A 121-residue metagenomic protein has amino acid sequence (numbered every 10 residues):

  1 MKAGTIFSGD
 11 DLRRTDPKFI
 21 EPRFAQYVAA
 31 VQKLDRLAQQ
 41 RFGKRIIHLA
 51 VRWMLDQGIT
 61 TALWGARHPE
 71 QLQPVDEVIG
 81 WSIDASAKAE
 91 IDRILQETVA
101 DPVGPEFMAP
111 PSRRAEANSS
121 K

Functional and structural regions predicted by a protein language model:
M1, W53, H68: Glycine-rich beta-alpha junction loops
M1-D10: Short, flexible, mixed-charge acidic loops at enzyme active sites
G9-R41, Q57-T60, P69, Q73-K121: Terminal-tail/helix-coil boundary detector
A38-R52: Acyl activation and transfer enzymes in specialized metabolism, enriched for ANL adenylate-forming modules
H48-A50, T61-A66: Conserved active-site loop/cleft motifs that coordinate metal ions or position small ligands
